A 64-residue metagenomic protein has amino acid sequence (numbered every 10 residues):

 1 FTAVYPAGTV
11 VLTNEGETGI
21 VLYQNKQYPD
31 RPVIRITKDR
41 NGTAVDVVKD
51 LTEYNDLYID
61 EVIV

Functional and structural regions predicted by a protein language model:
F1-V64: Terminal helices and disordered tails flanking the catalytic cores of nucleotide-processing hydrolases
